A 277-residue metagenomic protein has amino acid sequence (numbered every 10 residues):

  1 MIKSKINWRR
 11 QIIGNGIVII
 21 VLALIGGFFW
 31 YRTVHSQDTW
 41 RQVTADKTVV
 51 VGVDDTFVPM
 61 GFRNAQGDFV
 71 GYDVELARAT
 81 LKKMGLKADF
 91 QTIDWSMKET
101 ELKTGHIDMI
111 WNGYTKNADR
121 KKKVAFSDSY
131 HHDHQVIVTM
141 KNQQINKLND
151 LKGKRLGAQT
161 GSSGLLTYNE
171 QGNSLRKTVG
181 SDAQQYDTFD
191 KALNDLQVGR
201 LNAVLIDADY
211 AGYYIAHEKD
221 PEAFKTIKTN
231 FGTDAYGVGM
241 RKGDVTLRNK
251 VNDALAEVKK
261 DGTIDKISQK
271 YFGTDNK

Functional and structural regions predicted by a protein language model:
R10-G16, S36-G113, D261: Extracytoplasmic small-molecule ligand-binding "clamshell" domains of the periplasmic binding protein/Venus flytrap
V21-D38, A45, S163-A183, E222-T226 (+1 more regions): Ligand-binding clefts/hinges and TM-proximal coupling segments of bilobed small-molecule sensing domains
W40, Y72-D73, K121-Y130, F224-T229 (+1 more regions): A structural signal for short loop-to-beta-strand junctions that line the ligand-binding cleft of periplasmic/secreted
D55, H132-T139, A208, G212 (+2 more regions): Periplasmic-binding protein-like
R63-N64, A77-L86, G164-Y186, I215-D220: Ligand-binding cleft/hinge of the Venus flytrap
K83, Q91-T92, S96-M109, K123-A125 (+3 more regions): Short helices/loops that flank or line small-molecule/ion binding pockets
M97, Y114-K122, N169-E170, N194-V198 (+1 more regions): A ligand-binding cleft/hinge motif common to bilobed small-molecule-binding domains
T139-L156: Flexible hinge/capping segments at coil-to-helix
